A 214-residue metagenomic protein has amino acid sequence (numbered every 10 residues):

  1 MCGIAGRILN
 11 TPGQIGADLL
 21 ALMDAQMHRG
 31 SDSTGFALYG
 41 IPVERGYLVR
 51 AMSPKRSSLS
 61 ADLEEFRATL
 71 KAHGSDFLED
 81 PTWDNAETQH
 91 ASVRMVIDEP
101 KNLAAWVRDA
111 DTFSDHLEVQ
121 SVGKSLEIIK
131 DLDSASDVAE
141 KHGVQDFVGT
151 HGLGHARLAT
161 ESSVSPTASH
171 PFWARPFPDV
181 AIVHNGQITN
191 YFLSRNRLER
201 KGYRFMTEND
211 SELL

Functional and structural regions predicted by a protein language model:
M1-L214: Conserved short alpha-helical segments that host acidic/polar catalytic motifs at enzyme active sites
